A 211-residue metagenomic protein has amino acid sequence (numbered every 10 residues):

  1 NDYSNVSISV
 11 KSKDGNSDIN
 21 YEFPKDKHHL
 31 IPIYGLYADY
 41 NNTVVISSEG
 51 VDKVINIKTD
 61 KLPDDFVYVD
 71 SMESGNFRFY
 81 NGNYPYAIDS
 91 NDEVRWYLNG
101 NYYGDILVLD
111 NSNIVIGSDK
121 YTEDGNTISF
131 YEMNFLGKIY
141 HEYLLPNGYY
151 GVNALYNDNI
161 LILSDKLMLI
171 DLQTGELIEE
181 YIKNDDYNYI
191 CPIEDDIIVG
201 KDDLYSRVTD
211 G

Functional and structural regions predicted by a protein language model:
Y3-S7, H29-L30, Y34, N41 (+1 more regions): Histidine-/acidic-rich catalytic cores in large beta-rich domains
I8-S12: Conserved aromatic beta-strand anchor motif in extracellular beta-sandwich/beta-rich domains
D14-E22, V94-W96, Y140: Surface-exposed loop/edge segments in extracytoplasmic proteins
F23-K27: Short proline/glycine- and polar residue-rich coil/turn motifs
